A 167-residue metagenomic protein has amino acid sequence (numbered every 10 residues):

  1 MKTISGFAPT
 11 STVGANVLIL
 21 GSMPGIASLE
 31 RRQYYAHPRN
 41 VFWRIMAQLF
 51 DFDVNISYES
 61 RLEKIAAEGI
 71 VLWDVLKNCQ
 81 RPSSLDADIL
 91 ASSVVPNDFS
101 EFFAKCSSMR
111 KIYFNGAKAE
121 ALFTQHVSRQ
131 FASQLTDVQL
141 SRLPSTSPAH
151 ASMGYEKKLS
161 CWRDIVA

Functional and structural regions predicted by a protein language model:
M1-V13, H37-P38, L85-N97, T124-A167: C-terminal capping/extension of enzyme domains
A15, E68-I70, V138: Change "...and in nucleic-acid phosphodiester-cleaving endonucleases..." to "...and in nucleic-acid processing enzymes
N16-S22: Short, hydrophobic/glycine-enriched beta-strand segments
P24-A27, V41, K77-R81, A117-A121 (+1 more regions): Short, solvent-exposed loop/turn segments at secondary-structure junctions
S28-L90: Short, surface-exposed acidic-centric catalytic microdomains
A67-L122: Internal catalytic-core helix/loop-beta-alpha segment that presents or stabilizes conserved functional determinants
